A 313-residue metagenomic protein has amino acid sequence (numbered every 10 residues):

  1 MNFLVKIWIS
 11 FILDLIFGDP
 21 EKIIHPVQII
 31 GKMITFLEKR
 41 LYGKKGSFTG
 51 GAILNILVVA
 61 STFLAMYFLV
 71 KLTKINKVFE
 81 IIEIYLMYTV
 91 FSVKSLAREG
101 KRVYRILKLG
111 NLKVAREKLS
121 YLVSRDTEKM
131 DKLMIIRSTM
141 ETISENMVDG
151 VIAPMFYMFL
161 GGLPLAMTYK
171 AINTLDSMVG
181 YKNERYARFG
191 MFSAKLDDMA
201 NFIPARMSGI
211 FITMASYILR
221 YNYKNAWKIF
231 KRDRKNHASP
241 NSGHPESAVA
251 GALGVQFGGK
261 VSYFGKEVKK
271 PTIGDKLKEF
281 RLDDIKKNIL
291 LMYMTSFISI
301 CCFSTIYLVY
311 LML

Functional and structural regions predicted by a protein language model:
M1-M167, G180-L313: Hydrophobic alpha-helical transmembrane segments
N173: Substrate/ligand-engaging "lid" and interaction regions
S177: Glycine-rich phosphate/dinucleotide-binding loop and adjoining beta-alpha-beta core of small-molecule
